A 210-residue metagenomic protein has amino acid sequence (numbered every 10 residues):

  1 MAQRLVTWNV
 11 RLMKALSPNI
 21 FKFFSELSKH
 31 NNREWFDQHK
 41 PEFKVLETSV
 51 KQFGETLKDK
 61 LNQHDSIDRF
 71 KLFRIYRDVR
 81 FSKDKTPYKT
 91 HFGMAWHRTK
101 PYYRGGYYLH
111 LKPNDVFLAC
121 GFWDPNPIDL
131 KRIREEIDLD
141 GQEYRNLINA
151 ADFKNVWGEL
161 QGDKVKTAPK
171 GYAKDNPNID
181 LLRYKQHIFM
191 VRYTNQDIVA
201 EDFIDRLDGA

Functional and structural regions predicted by a protein language model:
N9, M13-E26, R33, V50-G54 (+1 more regions): Long, solvent-exposed, polar/charged low-complexity segments
I20-F21, S25-I75: Active-site acidic/histidine clusters and adjacent loop/turn architecture that either coordinate catalytic ions
N62-G106: Hydrophobic/aromatic-rich structural module bridging two neighboring secondary-structure elements via a short loop
R69, Y88, Y103, K112-V116 (+1 more regions): A short, structural micro-pattern
R77-V79, R98-K100, P113, F122-D124 (+1 more regions): Short, flexible loop/turn elements at secondary-structure junctions
P113-T167: Compact, glycine/acidic-enriched structural inserts
